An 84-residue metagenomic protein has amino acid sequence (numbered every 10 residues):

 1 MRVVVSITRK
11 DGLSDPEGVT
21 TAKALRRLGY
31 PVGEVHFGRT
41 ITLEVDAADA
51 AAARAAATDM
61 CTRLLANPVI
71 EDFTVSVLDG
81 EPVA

Functional and structural regions predicted by a protein language model:
R2-A84: Long, contiguous binding/interaction regions
